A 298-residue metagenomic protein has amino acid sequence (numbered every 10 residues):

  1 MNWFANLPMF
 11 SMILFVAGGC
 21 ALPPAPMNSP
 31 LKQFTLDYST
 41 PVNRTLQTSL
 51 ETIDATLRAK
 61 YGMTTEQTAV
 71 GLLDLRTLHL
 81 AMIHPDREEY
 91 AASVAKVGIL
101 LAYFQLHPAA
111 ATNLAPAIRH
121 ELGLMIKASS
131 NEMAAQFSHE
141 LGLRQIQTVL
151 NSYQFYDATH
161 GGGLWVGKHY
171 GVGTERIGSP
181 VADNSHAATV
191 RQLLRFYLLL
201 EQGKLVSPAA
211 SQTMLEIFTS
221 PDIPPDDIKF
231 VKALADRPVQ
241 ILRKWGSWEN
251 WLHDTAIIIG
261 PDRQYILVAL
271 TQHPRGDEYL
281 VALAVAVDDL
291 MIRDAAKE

Functional and structural regions predicted by a protein language model:
M1-P8: Bacterial N-terminal signal peptides that target proteins for export
A21-D54, R195-F196, L200-D227, V231 (+1 more regions): Structured C-terminal helix/loop/strand segments within mature extracytoplasmic catalytic/sensor domains
T45-H84, I257-I259: A short, well-structured edge-of-sheet supersecondary motif
G71-R76, A115-S130, E140-G142, G167-G171 (+1 more regions): Acidic helix-start/capping segments at beta-turn-to-alpha-helix junctions
L78, E88-T112, M125, L267: Active-site SXXK
Q105-G123, I146, S207-S211: Short, well-structured active-site flanking segments
F137-L205: Mid-domain, small-residue-enriched loop/turn segments at the edges of structured enzyme/sensor domains
